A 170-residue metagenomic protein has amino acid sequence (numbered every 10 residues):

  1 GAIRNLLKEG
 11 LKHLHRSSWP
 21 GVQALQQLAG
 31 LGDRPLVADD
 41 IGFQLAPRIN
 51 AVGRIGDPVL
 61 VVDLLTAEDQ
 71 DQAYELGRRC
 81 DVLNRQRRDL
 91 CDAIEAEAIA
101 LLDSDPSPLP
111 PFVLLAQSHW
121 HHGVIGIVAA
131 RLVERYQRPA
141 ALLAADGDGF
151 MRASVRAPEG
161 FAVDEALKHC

Functional and structural regions predicted by a protein language model:
G1-C170: Hydrophobic helix-and-loop "lid/oligomerization" segment in the mid-to-C-terminal part of catalytic domains
